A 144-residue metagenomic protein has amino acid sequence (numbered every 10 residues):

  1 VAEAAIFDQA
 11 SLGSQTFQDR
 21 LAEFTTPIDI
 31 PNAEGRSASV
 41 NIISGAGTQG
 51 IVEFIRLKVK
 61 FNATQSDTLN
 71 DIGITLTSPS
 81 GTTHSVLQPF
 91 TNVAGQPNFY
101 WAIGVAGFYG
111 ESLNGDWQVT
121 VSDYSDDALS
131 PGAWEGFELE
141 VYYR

Functional and structural regions predicted by a protein language model:
A2-R144: Loop and turn regions of beta-sandwich accessory domains that flank beta-strands and are enriched in small/polar
